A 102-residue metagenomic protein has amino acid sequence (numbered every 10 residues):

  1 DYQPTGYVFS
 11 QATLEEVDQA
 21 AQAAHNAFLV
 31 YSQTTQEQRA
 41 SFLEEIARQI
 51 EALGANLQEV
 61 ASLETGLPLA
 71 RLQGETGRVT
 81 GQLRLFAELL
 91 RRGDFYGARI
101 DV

Functional and structural regions predicted by a protein language model:
D1-V102: N-terminal Rossmann-like NAD(P)+-binding subdomain of aldehyde/semialdehyde dehydrogenases
